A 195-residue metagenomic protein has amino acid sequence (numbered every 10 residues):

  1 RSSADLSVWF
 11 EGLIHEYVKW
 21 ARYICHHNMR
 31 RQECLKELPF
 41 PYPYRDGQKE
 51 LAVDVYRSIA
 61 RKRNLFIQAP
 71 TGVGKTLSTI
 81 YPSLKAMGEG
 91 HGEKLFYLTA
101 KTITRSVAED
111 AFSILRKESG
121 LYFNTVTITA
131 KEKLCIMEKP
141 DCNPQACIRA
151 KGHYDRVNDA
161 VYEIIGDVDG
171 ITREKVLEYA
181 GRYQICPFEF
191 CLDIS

Functional and structural regions predicted by a protein language model:
S2-N28: Interdomain "pre-motor" coupling segment immediately N-terminal to P-loop NTPase/helicase cores
S3, P41-R45, V73: Conserved phosphate/pyrophosphate-binding and hydrolysis machinery centered on Walker-type P-loop NTPases, extending
I24-Q68: Conserved pre-motif I regulatory segment
R31-L38, H91-S195: A substrate-engagement module of RecA-like helicase motors
Y56-R57, T76-G90, A111-L115: Walker A/P-loop NTP-binding motif
A60-P82: Walker A/P-loop
R61-L65, A86-F96: Short, surface-exposed connector motifs at secondary-structure boundaries
